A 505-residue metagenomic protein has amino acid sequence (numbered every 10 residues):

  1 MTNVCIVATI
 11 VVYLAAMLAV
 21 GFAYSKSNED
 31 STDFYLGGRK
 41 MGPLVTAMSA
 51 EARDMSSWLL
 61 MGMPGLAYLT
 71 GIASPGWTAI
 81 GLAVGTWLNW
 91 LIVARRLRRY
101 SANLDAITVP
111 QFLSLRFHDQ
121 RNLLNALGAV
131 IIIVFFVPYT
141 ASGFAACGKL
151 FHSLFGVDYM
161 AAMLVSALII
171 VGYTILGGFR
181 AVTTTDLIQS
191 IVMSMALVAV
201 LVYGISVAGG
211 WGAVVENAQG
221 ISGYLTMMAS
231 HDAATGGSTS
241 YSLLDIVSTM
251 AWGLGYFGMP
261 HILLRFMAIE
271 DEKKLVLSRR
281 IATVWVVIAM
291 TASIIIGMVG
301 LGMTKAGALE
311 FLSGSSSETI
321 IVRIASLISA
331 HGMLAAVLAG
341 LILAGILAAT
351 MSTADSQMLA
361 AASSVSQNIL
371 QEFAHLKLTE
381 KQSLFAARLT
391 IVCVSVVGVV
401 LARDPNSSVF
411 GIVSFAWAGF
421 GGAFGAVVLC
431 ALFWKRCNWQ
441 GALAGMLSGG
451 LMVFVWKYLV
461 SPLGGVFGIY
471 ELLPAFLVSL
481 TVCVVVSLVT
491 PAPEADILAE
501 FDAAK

Functional and structural regions predicted by a protein language model:
M1-K505: Membrane-embedded helix-loop-helix hairpins and adjacent transmembrane boundary segments in multi-pass transporters
